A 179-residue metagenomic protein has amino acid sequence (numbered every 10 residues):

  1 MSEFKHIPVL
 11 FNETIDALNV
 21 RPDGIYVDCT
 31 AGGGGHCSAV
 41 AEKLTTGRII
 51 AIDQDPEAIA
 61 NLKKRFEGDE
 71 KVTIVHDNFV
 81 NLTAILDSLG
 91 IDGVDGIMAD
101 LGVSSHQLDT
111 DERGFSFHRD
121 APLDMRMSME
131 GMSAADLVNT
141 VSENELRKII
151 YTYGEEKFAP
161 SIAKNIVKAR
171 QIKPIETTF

Functional and structural regions predicted by a protein language model:
M1-F179: S-adenosyl-L-methionine-dependent methyltransferase catalytic core, i.e., the SAM/SAH-binding region
